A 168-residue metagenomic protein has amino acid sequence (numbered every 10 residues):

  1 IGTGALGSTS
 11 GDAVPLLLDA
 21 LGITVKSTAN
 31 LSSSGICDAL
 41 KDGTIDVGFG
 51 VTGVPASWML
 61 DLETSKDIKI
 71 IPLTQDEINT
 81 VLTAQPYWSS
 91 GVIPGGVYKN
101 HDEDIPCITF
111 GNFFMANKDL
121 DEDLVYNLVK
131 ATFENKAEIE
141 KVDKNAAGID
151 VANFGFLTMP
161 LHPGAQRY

Functional and structural regions predicted by a protein language model:
I1, I108-F114, G148-N153: Flexible glycine/proline-enriched surface loops and loop-helix/loop-strand junctions
I1-T9, A116-K118: Short beta-strand->loop
G2-T3, T28, V47-G50, I71: Structural recognition of the beta-strand scaffold that forms the well-ordered cores of secreted hydrolase catalytic
A5, S32, P72-T74: Residues at the C-termini of beta-strands that transition into short coil/loop
L18-L31, T44-V47, S65-D67: A local structural motif
G35, K41-D42, T52-I70, E77-W88 (+1 more regions): An extracytoplasmic/periplasmic, membrane-proximal ligand-sensing/linker region
L82-Q85, H101-L124: A bilobed periplasmic-binding-protein/Venus flytrap-type ligand-binding module shared by bacterial periplasmic
